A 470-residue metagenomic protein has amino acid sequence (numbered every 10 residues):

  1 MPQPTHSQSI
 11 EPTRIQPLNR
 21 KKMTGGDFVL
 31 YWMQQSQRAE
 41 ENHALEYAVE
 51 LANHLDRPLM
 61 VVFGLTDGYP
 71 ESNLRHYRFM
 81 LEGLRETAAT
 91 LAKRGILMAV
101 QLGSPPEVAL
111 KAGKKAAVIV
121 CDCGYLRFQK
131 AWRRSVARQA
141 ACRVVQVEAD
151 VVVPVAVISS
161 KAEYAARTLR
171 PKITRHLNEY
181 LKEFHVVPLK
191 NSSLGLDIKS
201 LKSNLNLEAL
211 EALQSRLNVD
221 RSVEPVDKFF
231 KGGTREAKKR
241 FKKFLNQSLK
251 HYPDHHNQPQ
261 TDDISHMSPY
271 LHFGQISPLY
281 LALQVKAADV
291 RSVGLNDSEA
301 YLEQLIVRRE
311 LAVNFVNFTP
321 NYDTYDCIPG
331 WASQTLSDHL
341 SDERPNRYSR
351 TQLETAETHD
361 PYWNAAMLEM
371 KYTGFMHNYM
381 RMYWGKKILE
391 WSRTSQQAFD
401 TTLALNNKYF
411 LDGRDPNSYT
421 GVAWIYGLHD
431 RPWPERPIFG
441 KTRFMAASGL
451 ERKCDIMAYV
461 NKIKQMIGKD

Functional and structural regions predicted by a protein language model:
M1-F184, P188, L368, K387-R393 (+2 more regions): Trp/Phe/Arg-rich N-terminal binding region typifying the photolyase-homology
I10-T13, A99, K228-G233, G330-A332: Short acidic/polar alpha-helix capping motifs at helix-coil junctions
P17-K21, D56-V61, S104-E107, A212 (+3 more regions): Short hydrophobic/aromatic-rich motifs at helix boundaries and adjacent loops
G25, P154-A156, K161-I328, C454-D470: Glycine/tryptophan-enriched, flexible segments
Q35, A99, Q258-V460: Active-site-proximal binding-pocket segments
